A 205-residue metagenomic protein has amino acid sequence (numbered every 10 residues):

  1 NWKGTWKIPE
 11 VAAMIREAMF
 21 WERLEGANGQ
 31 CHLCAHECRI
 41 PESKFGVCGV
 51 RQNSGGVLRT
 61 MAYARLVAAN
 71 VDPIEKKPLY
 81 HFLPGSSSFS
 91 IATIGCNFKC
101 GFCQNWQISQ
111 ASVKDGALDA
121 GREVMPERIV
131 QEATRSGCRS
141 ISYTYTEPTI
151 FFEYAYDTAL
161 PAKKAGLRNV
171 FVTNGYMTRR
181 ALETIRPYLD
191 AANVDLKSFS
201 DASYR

Functional and structural regions predicted by a protein language model:
I8-S87: N-terminal juxtadomain amphipathic helix that follows a signal peptide/anchor or precedes a small N-terminal auxiliary
A27, A192-N193: Generic alpha-helical segment signature
N53-A192, S200: Conserved Radical SAM active-site core
K197: Cell-envelope and extracellular/periplasmic
S203-R205: A short alpha/beta connector and helix-capping loop motif
